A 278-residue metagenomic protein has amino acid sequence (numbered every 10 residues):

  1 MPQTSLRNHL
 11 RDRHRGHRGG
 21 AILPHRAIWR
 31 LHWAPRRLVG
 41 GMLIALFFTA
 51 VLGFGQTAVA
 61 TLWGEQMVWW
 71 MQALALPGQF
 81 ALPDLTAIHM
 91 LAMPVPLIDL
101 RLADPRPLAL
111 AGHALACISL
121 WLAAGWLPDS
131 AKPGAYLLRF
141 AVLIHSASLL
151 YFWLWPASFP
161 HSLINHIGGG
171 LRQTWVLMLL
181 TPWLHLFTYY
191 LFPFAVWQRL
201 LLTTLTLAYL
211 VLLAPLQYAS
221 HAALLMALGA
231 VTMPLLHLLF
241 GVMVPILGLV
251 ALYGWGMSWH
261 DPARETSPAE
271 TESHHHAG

Functional and structural regions predicted by a protein language model:
M1-G278: Hydrophobic N-terminal alpha-helices or hydrophobic patches in metabolic proteins across all domains of life
